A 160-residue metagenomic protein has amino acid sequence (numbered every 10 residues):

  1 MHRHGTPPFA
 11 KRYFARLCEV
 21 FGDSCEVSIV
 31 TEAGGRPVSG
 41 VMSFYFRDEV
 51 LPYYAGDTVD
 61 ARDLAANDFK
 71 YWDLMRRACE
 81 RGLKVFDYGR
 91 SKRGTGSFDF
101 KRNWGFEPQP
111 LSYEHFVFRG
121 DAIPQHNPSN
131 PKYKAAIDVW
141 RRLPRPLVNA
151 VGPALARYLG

Functional and structural regions predicted by a protein language model:
M1-D63, W72-R76: A conserved beta-strand-loop-helix scaffold within acyl/acetyltransferase catalytic domains
F14-S28, F44-P52, N67-Y71, R119-K134 (+1 more regions): Hydrophobic transmembrane alpha-helix bundles
A33-F44, D48, A61-A66, E80-V85 (+1 more regions): A short, terminal or domain-edge coil/loop segment
R47-P110, H115: Acyl-donor binding region in acyl/amide transferases
K84-G160: Active-site/acyl-donor-binding loops of N-acyltransferases
